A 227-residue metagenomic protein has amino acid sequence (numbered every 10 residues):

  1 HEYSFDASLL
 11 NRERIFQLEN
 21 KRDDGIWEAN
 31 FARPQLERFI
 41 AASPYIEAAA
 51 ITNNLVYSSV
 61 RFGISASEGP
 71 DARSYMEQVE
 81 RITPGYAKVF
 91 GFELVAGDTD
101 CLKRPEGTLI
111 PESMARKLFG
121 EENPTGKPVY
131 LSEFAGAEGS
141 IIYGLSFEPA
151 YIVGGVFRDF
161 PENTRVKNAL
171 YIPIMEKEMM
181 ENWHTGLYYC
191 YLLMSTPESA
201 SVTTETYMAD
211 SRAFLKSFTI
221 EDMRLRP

Functional and structural regions predicted by a protein language model:
H1-F16: Alpha-helical transmembrane segments
S8, A29, A48-A50, S201-V202 (+1 more regions): Extracellular low-complexity Ser/Thr/Asn/Gly-rich intrinsically disordered segments
R12-E19, L36, T204-S211: N-terminal membrane-insertion helices
F16-E19, A50, Y189-L192: Active-site-flanking beta-strand signature of metal-NTP-handling nucleotidyl enzymes and homologous cyclase-like
N20-W27, P70-Y75: Acyl-group handling in specialized metabolite and lipid biosynthesis
D23, E47-V60: Extracellular/periplasmic ligand-binding regions of membrane signal-transduction receptors
W27-E47: Extracytoplasmic/periplasmic
N54-C101, E106-P227: Mid-to-C-terminal secondary-structure elements that act as membrane-proximal/extracytoplasmic interface segments
